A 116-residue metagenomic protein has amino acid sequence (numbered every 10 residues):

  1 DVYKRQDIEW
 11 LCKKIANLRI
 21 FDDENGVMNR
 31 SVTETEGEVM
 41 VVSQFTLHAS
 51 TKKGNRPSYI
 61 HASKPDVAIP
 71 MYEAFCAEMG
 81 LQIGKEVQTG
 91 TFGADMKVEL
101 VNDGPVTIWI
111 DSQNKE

Functional and structural regions predicted by a protein language model:
V2-Y3: Short, small-residue-biased leader/transition segments that mark boundaries at the very start of proteins
D7-N55: Ordered, amphipathic secondary-structure segments that act as subunit-interaction surfaces in large macromolecular
S43, E99, W109-D111: Short beta-strand segments
F45-L47, D103, Q113: Short glycine-rich anion-binding loops that position phosphate/pyrophosphate groups of nucleotides and phosphorylated
S58-F75, D111-E116: Flexible glycine-rich active-site/ligand-binding loops centered on an Asp-His dyad
I60, K64, A94, V98-V101: Phosphate/ribose-phosphate-bearing ligand recognition and processing surfaces, centered on ADP-ribose/NAD(+/P+) systems
I69-E99: Short, conserved loop-to-beta-strand elements that form functional interface hotspots
